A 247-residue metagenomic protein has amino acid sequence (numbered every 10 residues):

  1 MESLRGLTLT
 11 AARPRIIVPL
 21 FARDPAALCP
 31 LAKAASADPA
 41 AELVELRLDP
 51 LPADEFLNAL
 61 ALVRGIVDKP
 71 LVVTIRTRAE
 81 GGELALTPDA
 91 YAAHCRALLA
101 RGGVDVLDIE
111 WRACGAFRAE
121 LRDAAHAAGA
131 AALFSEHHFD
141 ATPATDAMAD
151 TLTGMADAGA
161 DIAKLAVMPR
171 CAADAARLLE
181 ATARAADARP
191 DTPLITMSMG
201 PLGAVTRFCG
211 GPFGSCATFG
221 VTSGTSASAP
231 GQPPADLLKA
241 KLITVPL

Functional and structural regions predicted by a protein language model:
M1-S3, D54, R177-L178, P201: Short amphipathic alpha-helical surface micro-motifs
M1-S3, L28, P88, G231-L242: Short N-terminal or domain-adjacent regulatory/targeting segments
E2-S3, T8-A127, L133-T142: Active-site beta->alpha loop and helix N-cap motifs at the rims of alpha/beta catalytic domains
R96, V106, W111-L247: Catalytic alpha/beta core domains of metabolic enzymes, predominantly
